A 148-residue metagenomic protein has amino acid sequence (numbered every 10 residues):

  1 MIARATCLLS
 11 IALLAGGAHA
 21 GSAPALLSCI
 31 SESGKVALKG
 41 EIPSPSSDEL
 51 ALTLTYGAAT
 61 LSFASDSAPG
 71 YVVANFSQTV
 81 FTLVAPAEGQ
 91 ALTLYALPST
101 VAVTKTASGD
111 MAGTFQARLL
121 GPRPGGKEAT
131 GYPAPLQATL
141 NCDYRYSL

Functional and structural regions predicted by a protein language model:
M1-C7: Bacterial N-terminal signal peptides that target proteins for export
A15-G17: N-terminal signal peptide c-region/cleavage motif recognized by signal peptidases
G21-A23: Boundary of Sec targeting at the N-terminus
L26-L97, R118-L148: Central antiparallel beta-sheet cores of small beta-barrel/beta-sandwich binding domains
K105-G109: A short, structured loop/turn motif at beta-sheet edges
M111-L119: Internal, hydrophobic beta-strand segments that form the core of beta-sheet-rich folds
